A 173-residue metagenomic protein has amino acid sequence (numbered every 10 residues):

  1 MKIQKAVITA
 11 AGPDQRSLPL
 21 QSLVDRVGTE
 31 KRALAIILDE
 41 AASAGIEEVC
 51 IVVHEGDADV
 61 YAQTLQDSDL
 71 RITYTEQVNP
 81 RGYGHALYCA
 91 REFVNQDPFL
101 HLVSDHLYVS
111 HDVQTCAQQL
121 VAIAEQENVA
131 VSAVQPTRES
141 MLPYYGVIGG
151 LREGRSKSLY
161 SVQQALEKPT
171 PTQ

Functional and structural regions predicted by a protein language model:
M1-I8, P13-Q15, S22-H101, L107-T115: Conserved N-terminal catalytic core of the sugar/cofactor nucleotidyltransferase
S17-L20, A165: Short clusters of hydrophobic/aromatic residues that line enzyme substrate/ligand-binding pockets
S110-Q173: Conserved core of the sugar-phosphate nucleotidyltransferase
